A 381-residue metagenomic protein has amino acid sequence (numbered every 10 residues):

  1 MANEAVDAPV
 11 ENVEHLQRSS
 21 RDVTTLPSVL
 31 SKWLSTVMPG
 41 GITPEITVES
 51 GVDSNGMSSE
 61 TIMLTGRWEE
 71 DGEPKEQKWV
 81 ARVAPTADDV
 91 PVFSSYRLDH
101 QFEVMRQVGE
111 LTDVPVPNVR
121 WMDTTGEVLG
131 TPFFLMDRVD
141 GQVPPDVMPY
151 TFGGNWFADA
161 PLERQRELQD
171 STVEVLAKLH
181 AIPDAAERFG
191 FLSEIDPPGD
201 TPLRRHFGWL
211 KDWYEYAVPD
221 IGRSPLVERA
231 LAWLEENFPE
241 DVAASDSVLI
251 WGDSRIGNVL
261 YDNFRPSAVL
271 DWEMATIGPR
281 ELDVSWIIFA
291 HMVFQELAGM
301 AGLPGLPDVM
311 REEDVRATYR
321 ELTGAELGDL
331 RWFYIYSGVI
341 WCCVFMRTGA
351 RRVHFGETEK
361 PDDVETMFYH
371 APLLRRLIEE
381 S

Functional and structural regions predicted by a protein language model:
A2-I46: Juxta-kinase regulatory segment immediately upstream of eukaryotic protein kinase catalytic domains
E49-R229, F238-D246, R265: ATP-binding pocket architecture of kinase catalytic cores
L249-W251, I256: Catalytic-loop of the protein kinase fold
L270-A275: Activation of the activation-loop gatekeeper triad in protein kinase-fold domains
L282-T323, S337-G356: Active-site activation/catalytic loop segments of kinase-like enzymes and analogous catalytic loops in related
A325, D329, I340-S381: Helical subdomain adjoining the active site within ATP-dependent kinase catalytic cores
